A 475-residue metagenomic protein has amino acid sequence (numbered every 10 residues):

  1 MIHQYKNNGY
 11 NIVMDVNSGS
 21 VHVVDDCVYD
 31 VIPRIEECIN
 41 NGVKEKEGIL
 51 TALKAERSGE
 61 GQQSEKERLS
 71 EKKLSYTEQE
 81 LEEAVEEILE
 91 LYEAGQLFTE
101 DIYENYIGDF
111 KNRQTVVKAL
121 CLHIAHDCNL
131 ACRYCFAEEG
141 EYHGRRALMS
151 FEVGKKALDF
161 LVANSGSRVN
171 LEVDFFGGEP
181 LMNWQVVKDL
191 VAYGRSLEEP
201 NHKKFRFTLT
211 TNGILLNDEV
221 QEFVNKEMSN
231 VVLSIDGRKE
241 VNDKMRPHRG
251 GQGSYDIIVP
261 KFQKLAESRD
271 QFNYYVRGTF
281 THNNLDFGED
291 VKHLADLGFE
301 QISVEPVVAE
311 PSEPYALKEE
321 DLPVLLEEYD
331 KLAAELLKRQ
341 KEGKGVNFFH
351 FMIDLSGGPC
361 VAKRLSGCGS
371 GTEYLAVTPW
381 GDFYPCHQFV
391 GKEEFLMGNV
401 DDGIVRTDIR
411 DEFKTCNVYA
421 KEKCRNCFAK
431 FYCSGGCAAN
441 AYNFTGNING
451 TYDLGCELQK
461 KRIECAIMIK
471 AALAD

Functional and structural regions predicted by a protein language model:
M1-I35: Acidic, low-complexity/disordered tracts enriched in E/D and polar residues
Y5, Q114, L365-G369: Short loop/turn motifs at secondary-structure junctions and domain boundaries
V24-C121: Long, charge-rich, low-complexity alpha-helical segments
Y76, E83, E87-E222, E227: Conserved alpha-helical substructure of the radical SAM core
C135-E141, Q271, F428-Y432, Y442: Detector for the c-type heme attachment site
G154, L158-D174, N183-V307: Radical SAM/AdoMet-radical enzyme domain recognition
S312-K392, Y432: A C-terminal junction/extension of Radical SAM enzymes
V390-D475: Flexible mid-to-C-terminal extensions adjoining Fe-S/redox cofactors in radical SAM and related proteins
